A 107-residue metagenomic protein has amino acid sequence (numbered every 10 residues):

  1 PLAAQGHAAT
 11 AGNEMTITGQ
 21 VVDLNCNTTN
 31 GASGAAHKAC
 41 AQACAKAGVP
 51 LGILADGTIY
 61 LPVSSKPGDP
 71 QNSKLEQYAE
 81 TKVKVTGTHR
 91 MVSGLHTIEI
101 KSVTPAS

Functional and structural regions predicted by a protein language model:
A4-Q5, A9: Boundary of Sec targeting at the N-terminus
E14-T16, K46-G48, K82, L95: Extracytoplasmic
G19, A79-S93: Flexible glycine-rich surface loops and low-complexity tracts that mediate binding to linear polymers
L24-T28, S93-G94: Short, conserved beta-turn/loop elements at beta-strand boundaries and strand-helix junctions
A36-P62: OB-fold (S1/OB) nucleic-acid-binding surfaces
G68-K84: Short nucleic-acid-contacting surface segments enriched for D/E, G, S/T with interspersed K/R
R90-S107: OB-fold/S1-family single-stranded nucleic acid-binding modules
